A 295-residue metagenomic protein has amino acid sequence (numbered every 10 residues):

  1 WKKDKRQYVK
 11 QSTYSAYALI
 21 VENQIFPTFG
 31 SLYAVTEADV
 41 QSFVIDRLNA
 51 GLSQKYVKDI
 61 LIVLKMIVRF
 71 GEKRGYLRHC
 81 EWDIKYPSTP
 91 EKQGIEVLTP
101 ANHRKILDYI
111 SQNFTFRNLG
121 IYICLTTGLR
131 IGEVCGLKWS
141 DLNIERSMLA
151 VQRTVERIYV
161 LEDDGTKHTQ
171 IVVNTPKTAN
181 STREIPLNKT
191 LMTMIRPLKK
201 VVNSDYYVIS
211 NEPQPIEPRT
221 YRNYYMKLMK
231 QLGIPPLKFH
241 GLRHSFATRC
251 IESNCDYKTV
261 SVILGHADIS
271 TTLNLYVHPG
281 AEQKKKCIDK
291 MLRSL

Functional and structural regions predicted by a protein language model:
K2-F70, R74-Y76, K92, P215-T220 (+1 more regions): N-terminal core-binding DNA-recognition domain of tyrosine site-specific recombinases/integrases
F43, K105-Y109, L161-G165, N274 (+1 more regions): DNA/chromatin major-groove-contacting recognition/catalytic segments
Q54, K58, K73, L77-I131 (+4 more regions): Basic, Lys/Arg- and aromatic-enriched nucleic-acid-binding interface segment
K55, K73, Y122, T126-E133 (+2 more regions): C-terminal catalytic core of tyrosine-transesterase DNA break-rejoin enzymes
G71-E81, V155-D163, R196-V202: Proline-centered turn/helix-capping motifs that create local helix->coil transitions or kinks
L137-P197: Conserved tyrosine-mediated DNA breakage-rejoining catalytic core shared by Y-recombinases
D141-M148, C255-L275: Short, polar N-cap/turn motifs at the start of nucleic acid-interacting alpha helices
P186-P235: Active-site/catalytic core of tyrosine-dependent DNA strand-transfer enzymes
